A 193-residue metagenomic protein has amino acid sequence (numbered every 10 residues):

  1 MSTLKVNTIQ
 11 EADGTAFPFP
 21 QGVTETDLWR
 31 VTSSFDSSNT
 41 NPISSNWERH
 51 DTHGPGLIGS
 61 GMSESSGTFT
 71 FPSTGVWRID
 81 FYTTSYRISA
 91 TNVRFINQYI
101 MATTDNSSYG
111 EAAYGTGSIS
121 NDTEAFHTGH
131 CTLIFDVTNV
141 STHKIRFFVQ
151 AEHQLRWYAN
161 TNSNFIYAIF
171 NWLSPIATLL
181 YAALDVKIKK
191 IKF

Functional and structural regions predicted by a protein language model:
L4-V6, E11-T15, P20-F193: Extracellular jelly-roll beta-sandwich "head" domains, especially the C-terminal globular C1q domain
